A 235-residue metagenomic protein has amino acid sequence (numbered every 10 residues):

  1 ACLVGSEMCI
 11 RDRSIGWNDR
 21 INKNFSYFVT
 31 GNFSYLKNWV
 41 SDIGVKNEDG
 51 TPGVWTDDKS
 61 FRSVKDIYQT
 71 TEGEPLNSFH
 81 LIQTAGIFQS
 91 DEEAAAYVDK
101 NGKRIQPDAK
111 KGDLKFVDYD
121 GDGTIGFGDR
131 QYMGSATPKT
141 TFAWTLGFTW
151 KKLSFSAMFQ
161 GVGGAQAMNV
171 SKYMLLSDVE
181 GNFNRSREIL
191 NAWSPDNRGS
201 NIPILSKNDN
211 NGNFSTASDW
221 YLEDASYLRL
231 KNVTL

Functional and structural regions predicted by a protein language model:
A1, L36-V40, S154-S156, G163-A167: Flexible loop/turn segments at secondary-structure boundaries
A1, S41-N47, M168-M174: Outer-membrane beta-barrel translocator domains and adjoining extracellular loop/strand segments of Gram-negative
C2-I10: Short, small-residue-biased leader/transition segments that mark boundaries at the very start of proteins
S6-E7, G134-K139, W220-R229: Short sequence motifs at beta-strands and strand-loop junctions characteristic of Gram-negative outer-membrane
R11-D19, F25-Y35, F142-F148, L153-G161 (+1 more regions): Membrane-embedded beta-strands that build the outer-membrane beta-barrel scaffold
N18-G134: Conserved small-residue
S63, V162-T234: Extracytoplasmic gating/loop element in the C-terminal half of outer-membrane beta-barrel translocons and assembly
